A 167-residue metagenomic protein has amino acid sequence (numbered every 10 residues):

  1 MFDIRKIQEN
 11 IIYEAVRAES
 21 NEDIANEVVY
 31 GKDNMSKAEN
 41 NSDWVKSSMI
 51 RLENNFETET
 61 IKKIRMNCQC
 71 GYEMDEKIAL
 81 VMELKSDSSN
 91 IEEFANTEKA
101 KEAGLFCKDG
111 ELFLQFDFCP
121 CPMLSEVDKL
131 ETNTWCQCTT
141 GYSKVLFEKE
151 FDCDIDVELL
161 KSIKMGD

Functional and structural regions predicted by a protein language model:
M1-E131, D156: N-terminal accessory segment detector
L105, E148, K164-M165: Sterically constrained small-residue positions within well-ordered secondary structures of folded domains
T134-D152: Active-site helix/loop of acyl-thioester processing domains in fatty-acid/polyketide metabolism, spanning hotdog-fold
F151-L160: Hydrophobic beta-strand-centered segment that forms part of the acyl-chain substrate-binding groove
L159-D167: Beta-rich nucleic-acid/ligand-interaction surfaces
